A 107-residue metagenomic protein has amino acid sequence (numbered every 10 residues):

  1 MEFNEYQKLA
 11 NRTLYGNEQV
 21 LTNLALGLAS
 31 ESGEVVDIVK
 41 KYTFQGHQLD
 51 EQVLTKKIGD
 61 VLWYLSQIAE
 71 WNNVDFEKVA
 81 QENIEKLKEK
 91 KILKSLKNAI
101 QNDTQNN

Functional and structural regions predicted by a protein language model:
M1-I58, L62-N107: Flexible "arm" and connector segments at domain edges
